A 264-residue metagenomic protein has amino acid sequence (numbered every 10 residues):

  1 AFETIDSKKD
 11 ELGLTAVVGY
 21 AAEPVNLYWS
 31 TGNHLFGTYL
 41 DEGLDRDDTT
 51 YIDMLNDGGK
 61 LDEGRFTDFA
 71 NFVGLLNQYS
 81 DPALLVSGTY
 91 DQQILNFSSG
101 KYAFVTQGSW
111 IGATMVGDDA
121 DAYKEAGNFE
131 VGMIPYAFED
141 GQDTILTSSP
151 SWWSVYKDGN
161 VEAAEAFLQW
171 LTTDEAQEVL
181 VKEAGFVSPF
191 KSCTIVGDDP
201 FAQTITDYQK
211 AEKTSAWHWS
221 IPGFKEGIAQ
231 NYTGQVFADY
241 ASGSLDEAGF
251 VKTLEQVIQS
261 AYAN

Functional and structural regions predicted by a protein language model:
F2-L55, Y102: Extracytoplasmic/periplasmic solute-binding protein
E3-T4, D48-V86: Glycine-centered hinge/linker elements that transmit conformational signals in sensory and ligand-binding systems
K8-E23, T173-A184, A261-N264: Bilobed periplasmic-binding protein-like "clamshell/Venus-flytrap" ligand-binding domains
H34-D47, F66-D81, D118-K124: Ligand-binding cleft/hinge of the Venus flytrap
L84-S98: Short helix-initiation/N-cap motifs at beta->coil->alpha
A103-G108, T114-M115: Paired acidic/hydrophobic, glycine-rich loop segments that form the ligand-binding mouth/hinge of periplasmic-binding
A120-G185: Extracytoplasmic/periplasmic substrate-recognition and gating elements
T147, A184-T194, Q203-A263: C-terminal capping/gating helix-and-loop segments adjacent to ligand/active sites or protein-protein/ligand interfaces
